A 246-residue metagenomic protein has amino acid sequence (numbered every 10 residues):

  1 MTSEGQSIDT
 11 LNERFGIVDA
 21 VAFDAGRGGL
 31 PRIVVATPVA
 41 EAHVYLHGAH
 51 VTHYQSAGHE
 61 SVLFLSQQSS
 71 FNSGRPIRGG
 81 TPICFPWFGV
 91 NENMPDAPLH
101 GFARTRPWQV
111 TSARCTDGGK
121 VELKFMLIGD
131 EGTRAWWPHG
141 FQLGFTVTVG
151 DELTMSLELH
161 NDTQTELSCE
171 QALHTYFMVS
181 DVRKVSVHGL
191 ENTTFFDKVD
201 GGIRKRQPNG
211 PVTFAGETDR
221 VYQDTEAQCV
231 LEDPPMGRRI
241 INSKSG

Functional and structural regions predicted by a protein language model:
M1-I77, A227-Q228, D233-G246: Beta-strand-rich N-terminal accessory domains
R27, A97-G150: Extended, loop-rich substrate-binding clefts of extracytoplasmic carbohydrate-active enzymes
R27-G29, P38, G48, F102-P107 (+3 more regions): Residues that act as N-cap/strand-start positions at coil-to-secondary-structure junctions
V44, L157-T163: Asparagine-centered strand-capping/turn motif at beta-strand->loop junctions
V62-T116, K124-M126: Extended, compositionally biased flexible segments
D130, D162-Q164, S180: Short coil/turn motifs at secondary-structure junctions
E166-S168, A172, Y176-G246: Active-site/ligand-binding surface loops and adjacent short beta/alpha elements that line catalytic pockets across
